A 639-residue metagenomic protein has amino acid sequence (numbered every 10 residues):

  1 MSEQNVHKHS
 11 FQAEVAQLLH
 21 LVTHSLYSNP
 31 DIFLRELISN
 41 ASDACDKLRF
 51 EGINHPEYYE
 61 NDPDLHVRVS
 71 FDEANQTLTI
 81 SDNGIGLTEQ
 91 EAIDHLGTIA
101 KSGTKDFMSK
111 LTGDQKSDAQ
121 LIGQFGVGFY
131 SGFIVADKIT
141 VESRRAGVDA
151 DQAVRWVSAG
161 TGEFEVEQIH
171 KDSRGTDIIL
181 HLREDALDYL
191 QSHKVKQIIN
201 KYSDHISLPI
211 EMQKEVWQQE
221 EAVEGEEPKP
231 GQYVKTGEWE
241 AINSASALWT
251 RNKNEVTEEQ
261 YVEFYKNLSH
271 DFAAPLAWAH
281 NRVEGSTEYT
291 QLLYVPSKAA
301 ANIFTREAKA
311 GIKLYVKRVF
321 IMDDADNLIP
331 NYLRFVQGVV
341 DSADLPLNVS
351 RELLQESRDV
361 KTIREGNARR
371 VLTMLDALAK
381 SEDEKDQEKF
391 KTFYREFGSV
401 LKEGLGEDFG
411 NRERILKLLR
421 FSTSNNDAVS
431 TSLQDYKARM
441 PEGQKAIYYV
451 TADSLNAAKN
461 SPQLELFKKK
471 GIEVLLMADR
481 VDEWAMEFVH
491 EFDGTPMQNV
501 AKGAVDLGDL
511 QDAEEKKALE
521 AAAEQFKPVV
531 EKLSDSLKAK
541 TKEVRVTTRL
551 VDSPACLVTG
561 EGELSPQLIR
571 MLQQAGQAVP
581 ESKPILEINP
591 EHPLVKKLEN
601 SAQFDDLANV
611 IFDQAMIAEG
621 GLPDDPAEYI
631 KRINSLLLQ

Functional and structural regions predicted by a protein language model:
M1-Y189, Q197, D204, E220 (+1 more regions): GHKL (Bergerat-fold) ATPase N-terminal catalytic module, capturing the glycine-rich phosphate-binding loop and acidic
L121, I139-E163, R183-A186, H193-Q639: GHKL/Bergerat-fold ATPase module in large chromosome/replication-associated machines
